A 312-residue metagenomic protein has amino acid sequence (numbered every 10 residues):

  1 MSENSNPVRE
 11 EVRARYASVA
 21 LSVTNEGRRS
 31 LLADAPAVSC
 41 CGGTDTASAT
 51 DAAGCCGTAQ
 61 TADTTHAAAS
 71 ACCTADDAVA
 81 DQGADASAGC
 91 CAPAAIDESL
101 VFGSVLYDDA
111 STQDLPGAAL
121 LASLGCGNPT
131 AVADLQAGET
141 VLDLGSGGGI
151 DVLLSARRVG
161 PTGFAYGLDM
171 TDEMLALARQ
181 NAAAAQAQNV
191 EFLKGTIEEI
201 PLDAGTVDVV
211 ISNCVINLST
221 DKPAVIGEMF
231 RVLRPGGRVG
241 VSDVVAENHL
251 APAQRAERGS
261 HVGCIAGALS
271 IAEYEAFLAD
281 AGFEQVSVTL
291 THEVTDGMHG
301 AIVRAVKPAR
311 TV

Functional and structural regions predicted by a protein language model:
C40, D97-T140, L154, R158: Conserved alpha-helix/loop element of class I SAM-dependent methyltransferases that forms part of the SAM/SAH-binding
Q136-E199: Class I SAM-dependent methyltransferase SAM/SAH-binding core
V141, V210-I211: Hydrophobic beta-strand segment of the Class I
E199-A204, T220: Short conserved loop adjoining the S-adenosyl-L-methionine
P223-R238: A short glycine-rich, Lys/Arg-flanked "PGG" loop and its adjoining helix->strand segment in the class I
A246-I265: Short, glycine-/aromatic-enriched active-site segment of Class I SAM-dependent methyltransferases
A266-A281: Short alpha-helix
A281-V312: Core SAM-dependent methyltransferase catalytic element
